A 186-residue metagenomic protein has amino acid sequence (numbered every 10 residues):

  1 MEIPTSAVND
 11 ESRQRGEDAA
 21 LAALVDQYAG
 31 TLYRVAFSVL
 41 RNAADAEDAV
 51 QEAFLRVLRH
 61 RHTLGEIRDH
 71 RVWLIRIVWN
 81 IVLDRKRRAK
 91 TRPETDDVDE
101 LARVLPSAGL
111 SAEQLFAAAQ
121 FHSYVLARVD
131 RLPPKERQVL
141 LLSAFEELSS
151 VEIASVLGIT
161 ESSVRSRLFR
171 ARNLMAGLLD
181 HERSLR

Functional and structural regions predicted by a protein language model:
M1-E11, A19, S155-V156, R172-R186: C-terminal edge and immediately downstream basic/flexible tail or linker adjoining helix-turn-helix-like DNA-binding
E2-A7, R92-A118, S149: Internal acidic/polar
V8-S12, A23, Y124-L132: Short amphipathic alpha-helical boundary/capping segments
D10-R34, A44-E47, L58: A short, charge-rich alpha-helical start-of-domain segment used by transcription regulators
A29, F37, Q51-L58, R68-R88 (+1 more regions): Σ70-family region 2.3-2.4 aromatic/basic alpha-helix that recognizes the −10 promoter and nucleates DNA melting
A29, Y33, F54, P133 (+2 more regions): C-terminal flanking helix
H62-E66, R76-D96, L110, A118 (+1 more regions): Arg/Lys-rich amphipathic alpha helix in sigma70-family domain 2
A127-Q138, L142, E146-S163, G177: Helix-turn-helix DNA-binding module
